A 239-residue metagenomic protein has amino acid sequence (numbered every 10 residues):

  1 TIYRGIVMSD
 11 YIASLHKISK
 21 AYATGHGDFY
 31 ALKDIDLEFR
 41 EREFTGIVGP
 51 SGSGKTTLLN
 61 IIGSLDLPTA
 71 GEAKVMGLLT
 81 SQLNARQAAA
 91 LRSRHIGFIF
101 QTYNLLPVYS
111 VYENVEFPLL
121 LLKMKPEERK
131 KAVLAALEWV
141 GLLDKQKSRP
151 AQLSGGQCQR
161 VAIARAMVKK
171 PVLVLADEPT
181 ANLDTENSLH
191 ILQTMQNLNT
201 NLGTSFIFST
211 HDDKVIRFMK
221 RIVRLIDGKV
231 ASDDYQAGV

Functional and structural regions predicted by a protein language model:
T1-A21, S232-V239: ABC-family P-loop ATPase nucleotide-binding domain
Y11-F218, L225: ABC family nucleotide-binding domain
I222-Y235: H-loop (His-switch) and adjacent beta-strand-loop-beta switch element of ABC-type ATPase nucleotide-binding domains
